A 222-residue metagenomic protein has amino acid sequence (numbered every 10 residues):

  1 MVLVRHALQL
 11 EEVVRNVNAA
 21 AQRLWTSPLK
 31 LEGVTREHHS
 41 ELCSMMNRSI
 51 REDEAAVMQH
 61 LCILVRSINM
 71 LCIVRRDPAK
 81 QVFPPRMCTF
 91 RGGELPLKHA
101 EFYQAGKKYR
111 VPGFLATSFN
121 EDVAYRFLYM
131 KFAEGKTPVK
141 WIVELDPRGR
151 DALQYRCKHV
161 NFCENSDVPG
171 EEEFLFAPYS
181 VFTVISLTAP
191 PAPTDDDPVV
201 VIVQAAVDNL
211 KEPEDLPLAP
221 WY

Functional and structural regions predicted by a protein language model:
M1-Y222: Mono-ADP-ribosyltransferase
